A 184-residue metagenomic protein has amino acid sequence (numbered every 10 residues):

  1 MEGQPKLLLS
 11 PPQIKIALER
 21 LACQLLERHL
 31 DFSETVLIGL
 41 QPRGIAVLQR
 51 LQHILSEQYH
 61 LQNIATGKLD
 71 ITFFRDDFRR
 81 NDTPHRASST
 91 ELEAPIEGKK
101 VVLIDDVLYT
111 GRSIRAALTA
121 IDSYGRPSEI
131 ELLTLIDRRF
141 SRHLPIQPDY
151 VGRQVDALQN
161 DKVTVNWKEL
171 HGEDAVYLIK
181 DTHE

Functional and structural regions predicted by a protein language model:
M1-E184: PRPP-associated nucleotide enzymes
